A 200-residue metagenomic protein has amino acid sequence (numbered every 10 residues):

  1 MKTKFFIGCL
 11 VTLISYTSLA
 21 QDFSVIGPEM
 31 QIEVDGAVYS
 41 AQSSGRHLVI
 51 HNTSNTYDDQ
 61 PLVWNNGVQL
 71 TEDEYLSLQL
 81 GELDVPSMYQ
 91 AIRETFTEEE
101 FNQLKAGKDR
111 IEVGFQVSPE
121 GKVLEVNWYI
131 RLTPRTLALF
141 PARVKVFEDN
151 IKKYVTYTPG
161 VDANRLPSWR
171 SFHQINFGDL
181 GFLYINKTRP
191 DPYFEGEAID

Functional and structural regions predicted by a protein language model:
M1-G27, I199-D200: Bacterial Sec-dependent N-terminal signal peptides
Q21-D200: Charge-biased low-complexity segments
